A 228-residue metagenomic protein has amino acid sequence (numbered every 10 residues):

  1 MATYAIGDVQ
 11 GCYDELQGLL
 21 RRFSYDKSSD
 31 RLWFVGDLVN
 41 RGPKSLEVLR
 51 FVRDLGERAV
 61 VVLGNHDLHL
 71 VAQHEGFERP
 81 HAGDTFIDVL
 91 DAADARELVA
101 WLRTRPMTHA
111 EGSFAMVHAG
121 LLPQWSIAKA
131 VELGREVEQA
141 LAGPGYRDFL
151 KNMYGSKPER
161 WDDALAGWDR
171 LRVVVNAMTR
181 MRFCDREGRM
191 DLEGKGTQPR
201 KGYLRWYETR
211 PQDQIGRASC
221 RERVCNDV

Functional and structural regions predicted by a protein language model:
M1-L55, L68: N-terminal active-site segment of His-dependent metallophosphoesterases
A2, L98, G112-A115, V174 (+1 more regions): A generic secondary-structure signal marking the coil-to-beta-strand transition
G7, G36, L63-G64, V117 (+1 more regions): Single, functionally critical "micro-switch" positions that shape active/binding sites and transmembrane helices
W33, W101, W125, R205-W206 (+2 more regions): Tryptophan-centered motif/residue detector
L46-V48, D54-D169: Active-site neighborhood of divalent metal-dependent phosphoester bond hydrolases
T104-H109, E138-S219: His/acidic metal-ligating clusters that form di-metal
A218, E222-V228: Single conserved hydrophobic/aromatic residue that forms the stacking wall/gate of nucleotide- or nucleobase-binding
